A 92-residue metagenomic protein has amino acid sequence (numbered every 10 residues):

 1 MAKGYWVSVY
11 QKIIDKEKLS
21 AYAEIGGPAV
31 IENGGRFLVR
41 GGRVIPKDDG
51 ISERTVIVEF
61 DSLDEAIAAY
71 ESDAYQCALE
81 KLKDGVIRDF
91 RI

Functional and structural regions predicted by a protein language model:
M1-T55, F60-E71: Short S/T/G/P-rich N-terminal loop/turn motif that feeds into the first structured element of a domain
L63-R91: C-terminal structural segments of small proteins and small subunits
